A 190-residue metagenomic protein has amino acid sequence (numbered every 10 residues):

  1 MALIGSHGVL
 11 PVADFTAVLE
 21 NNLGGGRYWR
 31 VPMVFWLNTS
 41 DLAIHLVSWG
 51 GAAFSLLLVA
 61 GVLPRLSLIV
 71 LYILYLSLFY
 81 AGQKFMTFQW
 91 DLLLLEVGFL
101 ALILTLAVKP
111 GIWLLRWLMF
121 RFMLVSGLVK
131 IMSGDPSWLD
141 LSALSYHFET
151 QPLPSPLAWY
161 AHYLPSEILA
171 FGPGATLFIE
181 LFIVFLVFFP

Functional and structural regions predicted by a protein language model:
M1-P190: Alpha-helical membrane-anchoring segments
